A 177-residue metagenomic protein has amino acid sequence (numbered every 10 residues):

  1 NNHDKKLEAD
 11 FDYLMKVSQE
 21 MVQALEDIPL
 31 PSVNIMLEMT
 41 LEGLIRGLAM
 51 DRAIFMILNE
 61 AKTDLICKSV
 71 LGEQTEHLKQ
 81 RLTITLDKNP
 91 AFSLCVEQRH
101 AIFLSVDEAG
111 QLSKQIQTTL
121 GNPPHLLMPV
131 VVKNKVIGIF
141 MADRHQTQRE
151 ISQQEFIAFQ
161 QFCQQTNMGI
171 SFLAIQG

Functional and structural regions predicted by a protein language model:
N1-I35, F172-G177: Signal-transmission linkers at sensory-effector interfaces
L25-P29, T40-A49, F55-N59: Short regulatory alpha-helical segment in sensory/regulatory domains of signaling proteins that mediates
P29, V33-L37, K88, S152-E155: The cytosolic transmitter module of two-component sensor histidine kinases
I54-Q80: GAF sensory/regulatory domain recognition with acknowledged cross-activation on helical regulatory dimers
T75-L112: Regulatory sensory and allosteric helical modules in signal-transduction proteins and certain transcription factors
P123-V132: A short, aliphatic-rich beta-strand micro-motif
G138-I139: Short glycine-/small-residue motifs
R144-C163, G169-G177: Regulatory loop-to-helix N-cap segments in sensory/regulatory domains that couple ligand/signal detection
